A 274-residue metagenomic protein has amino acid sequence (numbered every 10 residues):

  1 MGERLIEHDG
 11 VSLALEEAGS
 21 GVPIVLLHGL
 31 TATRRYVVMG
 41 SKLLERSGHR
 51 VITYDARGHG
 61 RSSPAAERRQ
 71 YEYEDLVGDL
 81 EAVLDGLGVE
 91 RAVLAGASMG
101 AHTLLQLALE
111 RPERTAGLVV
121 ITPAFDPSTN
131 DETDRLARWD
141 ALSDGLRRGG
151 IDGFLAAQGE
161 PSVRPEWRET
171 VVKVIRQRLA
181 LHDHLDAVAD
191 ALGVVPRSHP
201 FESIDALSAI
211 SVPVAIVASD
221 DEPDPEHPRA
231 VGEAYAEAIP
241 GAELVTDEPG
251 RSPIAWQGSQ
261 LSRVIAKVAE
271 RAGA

Functional and structural regions predicted by a protein language model:
V11-S63: Conserved HGGG/HGGXW glycine-rich cap/lid loop of the alpha/beta-hydrolase fold
R46, I52-A95: Active-site loop/oxyanion-hole signature of alpha/beta-hydrolase fold enzymes
G96-G100, L104: Gly/Ala-rich beta-loop-alpha elbow adjacent to hydrolase catalytic centers
L105, L109-E110, T115-R147: Flexible "cap/lid" loop of the alpha/beta hydrolase fold
K173-S203: Hydrophobic, aromatic-rich cap/lid helix
I210, I216-A218: Short beta-strand/loop motif that positions the catalytic acidic residue of the alpha/beta-hydrolase fold
P223-V231: Conserved alpha/beta-hydrolase "acid-adjacent" motif
A238-A274: Catalytic active-site module of serine/aspartate enzymes centered on a nucleophile-bearing elbow/loop
